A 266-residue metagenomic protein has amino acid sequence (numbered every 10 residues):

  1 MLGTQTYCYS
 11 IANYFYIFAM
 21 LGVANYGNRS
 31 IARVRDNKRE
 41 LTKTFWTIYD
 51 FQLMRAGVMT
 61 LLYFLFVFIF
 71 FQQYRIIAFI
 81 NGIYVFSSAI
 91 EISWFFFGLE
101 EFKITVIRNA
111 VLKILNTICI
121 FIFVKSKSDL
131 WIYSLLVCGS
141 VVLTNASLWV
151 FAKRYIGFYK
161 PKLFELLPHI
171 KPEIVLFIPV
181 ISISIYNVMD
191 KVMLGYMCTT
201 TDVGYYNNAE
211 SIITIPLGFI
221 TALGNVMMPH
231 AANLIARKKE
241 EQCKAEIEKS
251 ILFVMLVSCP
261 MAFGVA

Functional and structural regions predicted by a protein language model:
M1-C8, V34-T47, V58-F86, I90 (+1 more regions): Membrane-interface helix-capping segments at transmembrane helix termini in multi-pass transporters
M1-G3, F68-R75, L99-N145: Membrane-interface helix-loop junctions in multi-pass transport and translocation proteins
M1-L2, I122-S126, S184-P216, P229-L234: Helix-terminus/linker motif at the lipid-water interface of multi-pass membrane proteins
G3-M20, V175, K191-V192, G204-T221 (+1 more regions): Alpha-helical transmembrane segments of polytopic membrane transporters and translocases
S10-N13, A56, V85, K113-T117 (+4 more regions): Residue-level recognition of pore/gate-forming positions within transmembrane alpha-helices of multi-pass
I17-M20, W46-I80, K244-A266: Alpha-helical transmembrane segments of multi-pass membrane transport and lipid-handling proteins
A19-D36, A209, I213-E240, K244-I251: Helix-loop junctions and terminal segments of transmembrane helices in multi-pass membrane transport/translocation
K103-R108, L130-S134, A146-N187, V192 (+2 more regions): Interhelical loop/hinge segments that connect adjacent transmembrane helices in multipass membrane
